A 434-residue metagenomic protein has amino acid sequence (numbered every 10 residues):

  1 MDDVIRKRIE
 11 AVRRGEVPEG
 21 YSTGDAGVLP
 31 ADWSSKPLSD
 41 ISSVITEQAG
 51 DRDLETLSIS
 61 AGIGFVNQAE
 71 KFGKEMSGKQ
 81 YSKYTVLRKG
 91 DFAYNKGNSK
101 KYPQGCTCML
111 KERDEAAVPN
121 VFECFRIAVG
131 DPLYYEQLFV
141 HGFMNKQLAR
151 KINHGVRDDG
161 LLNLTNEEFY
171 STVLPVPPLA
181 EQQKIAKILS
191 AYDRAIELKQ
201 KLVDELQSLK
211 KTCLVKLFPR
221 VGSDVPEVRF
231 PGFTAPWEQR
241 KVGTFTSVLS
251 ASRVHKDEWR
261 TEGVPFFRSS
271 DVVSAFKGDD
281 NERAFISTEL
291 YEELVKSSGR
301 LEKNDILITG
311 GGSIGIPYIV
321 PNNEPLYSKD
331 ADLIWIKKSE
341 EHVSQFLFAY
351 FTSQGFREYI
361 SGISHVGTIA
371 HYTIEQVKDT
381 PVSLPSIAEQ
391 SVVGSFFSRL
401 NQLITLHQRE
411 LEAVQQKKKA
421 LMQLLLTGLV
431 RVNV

Functional and structural regions predicted by a protein language model:
M1-S22: Accessory (non-catalytic) regions of SAM-dependent nucleic-acid methyltransferases and partner specificity/recognition
D3, T23-L29, V173-R220, P226-G243 (+2 more regions): A structural feature that tracks compact, well-ordered secondary-structure segments with a strong bias toward
P18, S42-G78, L110-K111, A117 (+3 more regions): DNA target-recognition patches
P18-G20, E115-V121, H154-A180, G310 (+2 more regions): A short glycine-rich beta-alpha junction/loop motif
E19-A49, R229-A251: Non-catalytic DNA-recognition/assembly elements of restriction-modification systems
T23, E75-Y81, D158, S190 (+2 more regions): Short, solvent-exposed loop/turn positions at domain surfaces that link secondary-structure elements or cap domain
T85-M144, R157-D158, R268-S270, F285-T352: A short beta-sheet element
